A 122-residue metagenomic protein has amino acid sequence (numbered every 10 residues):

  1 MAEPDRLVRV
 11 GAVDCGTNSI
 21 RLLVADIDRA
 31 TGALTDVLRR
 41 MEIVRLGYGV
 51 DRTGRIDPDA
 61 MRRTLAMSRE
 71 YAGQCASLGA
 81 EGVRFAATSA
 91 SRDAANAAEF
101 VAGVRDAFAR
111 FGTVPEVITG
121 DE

Functional and structural regions predicted by a protein language model:
M1-C15, L23-E122: Nucleotide/phosphate-binding catalytic cleft detector across ATP-hydrolyzing and phosphate-transferring enzymes
